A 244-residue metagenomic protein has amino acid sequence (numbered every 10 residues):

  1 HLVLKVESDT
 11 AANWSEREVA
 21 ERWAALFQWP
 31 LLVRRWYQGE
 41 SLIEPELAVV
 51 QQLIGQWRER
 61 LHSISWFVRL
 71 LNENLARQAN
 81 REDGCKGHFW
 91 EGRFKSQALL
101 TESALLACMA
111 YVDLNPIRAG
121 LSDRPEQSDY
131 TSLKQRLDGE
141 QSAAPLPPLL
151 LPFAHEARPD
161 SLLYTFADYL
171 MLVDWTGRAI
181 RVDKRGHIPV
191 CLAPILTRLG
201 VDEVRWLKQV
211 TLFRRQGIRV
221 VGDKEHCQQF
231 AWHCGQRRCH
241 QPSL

Functional and structural regions predicted by a protein language model:
L2-L244: Short catalytic/metal-binding and nucleic-acid-binding patches
